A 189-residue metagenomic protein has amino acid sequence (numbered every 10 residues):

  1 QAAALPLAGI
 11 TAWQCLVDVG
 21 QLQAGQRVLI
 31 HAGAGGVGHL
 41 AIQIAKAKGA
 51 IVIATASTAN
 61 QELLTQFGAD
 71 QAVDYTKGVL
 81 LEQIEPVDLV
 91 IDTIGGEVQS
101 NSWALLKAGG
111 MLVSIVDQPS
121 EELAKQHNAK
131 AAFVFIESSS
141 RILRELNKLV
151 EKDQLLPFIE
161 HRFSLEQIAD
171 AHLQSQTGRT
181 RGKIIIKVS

Functional and structural regions predicted by a protein language model:
Q1-S189: Terminal helix/beta-alpha structural elements that buttress the NAD(P)+-binding lobe
